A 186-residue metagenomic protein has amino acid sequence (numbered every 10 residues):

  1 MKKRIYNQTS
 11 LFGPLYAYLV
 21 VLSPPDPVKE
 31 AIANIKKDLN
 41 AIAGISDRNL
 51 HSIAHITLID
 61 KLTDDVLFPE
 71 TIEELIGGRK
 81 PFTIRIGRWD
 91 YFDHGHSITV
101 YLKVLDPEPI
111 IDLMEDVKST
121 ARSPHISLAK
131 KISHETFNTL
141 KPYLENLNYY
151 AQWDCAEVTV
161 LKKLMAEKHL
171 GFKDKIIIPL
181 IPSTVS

Functional and structural regions predicted by a protein language model:
M1-T83, V104-E157, E167-S186: Basic, often amphipathic N-terminal segments
G95-S97: Short acidic/glycine-enriched loop/turn segments that link adjacent beta-strands
V100: Short aromatic-glycine-enriched beta-strand elements
T159-K162: C-terminal beta-sandwich interaction modules and adjacent acidic, Ser/Thr/Pro/Gly-rich low-complexity tails used
